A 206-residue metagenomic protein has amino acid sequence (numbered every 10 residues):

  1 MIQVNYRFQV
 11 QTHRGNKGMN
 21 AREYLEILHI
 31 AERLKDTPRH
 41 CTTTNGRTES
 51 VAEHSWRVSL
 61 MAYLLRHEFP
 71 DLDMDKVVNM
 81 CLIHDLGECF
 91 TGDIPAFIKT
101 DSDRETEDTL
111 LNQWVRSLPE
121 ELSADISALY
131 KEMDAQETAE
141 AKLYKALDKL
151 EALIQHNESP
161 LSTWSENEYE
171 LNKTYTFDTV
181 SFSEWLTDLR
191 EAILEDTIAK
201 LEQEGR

Functional and structural regions predicted by a protein language model:
N5-Y6, V10-R206: Active-site helical microenvironments for divalent-metal-assisted chemistry
